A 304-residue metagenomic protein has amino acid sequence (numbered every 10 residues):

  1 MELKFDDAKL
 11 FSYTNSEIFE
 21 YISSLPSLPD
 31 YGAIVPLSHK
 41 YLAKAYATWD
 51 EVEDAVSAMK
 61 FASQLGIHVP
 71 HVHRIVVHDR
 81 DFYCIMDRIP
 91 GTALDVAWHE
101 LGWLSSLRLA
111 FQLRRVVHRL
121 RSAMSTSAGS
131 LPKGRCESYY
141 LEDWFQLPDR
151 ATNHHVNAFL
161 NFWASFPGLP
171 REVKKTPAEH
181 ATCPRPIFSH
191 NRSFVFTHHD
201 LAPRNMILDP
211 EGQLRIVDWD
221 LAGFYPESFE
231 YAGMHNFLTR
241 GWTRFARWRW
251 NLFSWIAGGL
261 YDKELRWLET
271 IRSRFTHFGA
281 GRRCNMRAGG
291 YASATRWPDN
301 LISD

Functional and structural regions predicted by a protein language model:
M1-S23: Juxta-kinase regulatory segment immediately upstream of eukaryotic protein kinase catalytic domains
S23-Q146: ATP-binding pocket architecture of kinase catalytic cores
R88, H199, W219: Residues immediately flanking
P90, P203, L221: Short, glycine/acidic-enriched loop or turn micro-motifs at the edges of active sites
S106, R119-H199: An alpha-helical support segment within catalytic cores of ATP-dependent transferases
Q146, G168, K175, L238-D304: Helical subdomain adjoining the active site within ATP-dependent kinase catalytic cores
N191, V195-F196, D209-E264: Active-site Asp-x-Gly
D200, R204-M206: Catalytic-loop signature of eukaryotic-like protein kinases
